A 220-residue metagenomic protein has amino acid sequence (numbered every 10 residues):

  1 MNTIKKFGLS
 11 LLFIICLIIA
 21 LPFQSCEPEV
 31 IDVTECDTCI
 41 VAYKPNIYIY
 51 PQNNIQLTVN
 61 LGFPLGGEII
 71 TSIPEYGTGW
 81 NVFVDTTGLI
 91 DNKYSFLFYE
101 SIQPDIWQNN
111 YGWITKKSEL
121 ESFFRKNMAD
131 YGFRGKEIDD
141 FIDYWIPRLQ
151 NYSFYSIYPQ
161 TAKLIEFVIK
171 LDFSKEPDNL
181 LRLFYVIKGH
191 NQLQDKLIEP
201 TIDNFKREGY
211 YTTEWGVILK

Functional and structural regions predicted by a protein language model:
N2-L12: Bacterial N-terminal signal peptides that target proteins for export
L11-A20: Bacterial N-terminal signal peptides
P22-S25: C-terminal motif of bacterial Sec signal peptides marking the signal peptidase cleavage site
E27-K220: Protease-labile, long low-complexity intrinsically disordered regions enriched in Pro/Ser/Thr
